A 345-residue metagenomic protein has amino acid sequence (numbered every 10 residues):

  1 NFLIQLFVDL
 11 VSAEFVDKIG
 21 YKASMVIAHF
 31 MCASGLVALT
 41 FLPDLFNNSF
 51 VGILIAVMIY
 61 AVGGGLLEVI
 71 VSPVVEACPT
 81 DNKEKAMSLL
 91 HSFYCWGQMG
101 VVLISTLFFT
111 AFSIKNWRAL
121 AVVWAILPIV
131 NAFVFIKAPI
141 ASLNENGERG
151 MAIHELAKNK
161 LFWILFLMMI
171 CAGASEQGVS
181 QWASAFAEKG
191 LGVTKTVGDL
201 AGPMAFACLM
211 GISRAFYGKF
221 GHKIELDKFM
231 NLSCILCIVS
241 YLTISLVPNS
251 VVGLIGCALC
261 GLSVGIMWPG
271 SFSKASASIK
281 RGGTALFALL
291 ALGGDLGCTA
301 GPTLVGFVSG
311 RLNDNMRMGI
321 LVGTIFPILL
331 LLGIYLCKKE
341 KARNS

Functional and structural regions predicted by a protein language model:
N1-E14, M204-F216: Central cavity-lining transmembrane alpha-helices of secondary-active solute carriers, predominantly the Major
F15-V16, L107-S113, A187-E188, F220-G221 (+1 more regions): Interfacial helix-cap and linker-helix signal at transmembrane-aqueous boundaries of multi-pass secondary transporters
F30-N47, L236-P248: C-terminal ends and interior cores of transmembrane alpha-helices in multi-pass membrane transporters/permeases
S49-L66, V252-I266: Hydrophobic core of transmembrane alpha-helices in multi-pass small-molecule transporters, especially MFS/SLC-type
A56-S92: Cytoplasmic helix-loop-helix junction between adjacent transmembrane helices in 12-TM secondary transporters
D81-N82, L89-L143: Helix-loop-helix hairpin linking two adjacent transmembrane segments in secondary transporters
N159-I212: Extracytoplasmic gate region of multi-pass secondary transporters
